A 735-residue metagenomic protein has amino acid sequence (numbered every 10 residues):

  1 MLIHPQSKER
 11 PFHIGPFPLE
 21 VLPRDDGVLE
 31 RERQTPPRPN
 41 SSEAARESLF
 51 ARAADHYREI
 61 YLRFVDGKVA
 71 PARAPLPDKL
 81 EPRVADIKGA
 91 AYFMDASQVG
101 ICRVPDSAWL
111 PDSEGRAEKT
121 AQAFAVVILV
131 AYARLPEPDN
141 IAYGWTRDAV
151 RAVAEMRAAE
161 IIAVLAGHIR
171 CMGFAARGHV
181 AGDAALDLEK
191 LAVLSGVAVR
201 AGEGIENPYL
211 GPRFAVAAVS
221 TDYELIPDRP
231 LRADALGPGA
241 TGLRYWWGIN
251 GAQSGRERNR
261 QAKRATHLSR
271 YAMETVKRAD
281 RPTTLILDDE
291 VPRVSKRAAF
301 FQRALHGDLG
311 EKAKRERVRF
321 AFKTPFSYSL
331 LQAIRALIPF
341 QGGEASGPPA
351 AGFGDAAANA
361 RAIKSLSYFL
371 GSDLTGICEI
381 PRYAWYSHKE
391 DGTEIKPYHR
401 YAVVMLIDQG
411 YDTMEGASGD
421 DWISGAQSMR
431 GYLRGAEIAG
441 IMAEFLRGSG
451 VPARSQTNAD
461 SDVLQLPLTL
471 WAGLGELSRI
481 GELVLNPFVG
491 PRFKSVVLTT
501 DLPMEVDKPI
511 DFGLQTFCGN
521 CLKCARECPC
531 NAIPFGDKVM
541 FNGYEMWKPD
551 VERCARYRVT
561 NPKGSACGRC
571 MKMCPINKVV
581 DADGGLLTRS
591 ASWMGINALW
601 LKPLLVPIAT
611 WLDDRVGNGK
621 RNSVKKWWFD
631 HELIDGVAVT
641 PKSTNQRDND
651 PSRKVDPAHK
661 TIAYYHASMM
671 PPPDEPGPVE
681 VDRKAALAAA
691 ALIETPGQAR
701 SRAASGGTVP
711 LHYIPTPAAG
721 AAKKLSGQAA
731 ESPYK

Functional and structural regions predicted by a protein language model:
M1-G144, L236-M414, G419-D421: Non-catalytic, usually N-terminal nucleic-acid engagement modules in DNA/RNA processing proteins
M1-P5, A233-A279, V539-K735: Flanking helices and flexible, charged tails adjoining ferredoxin-like Fe-S electron-transfer domains in multi-subunit
R10, G15-F17, V104, L110 (+6 more regions): Intrinsic-disorder/low-complexity coil detector
K79, R83, G144, E160-I161 (+9 more regions): Intrinsic-disorder/low-complexity, polar/charged segments
S97-G239, K364, D373-V579, G584-G595: Catalytic cores of enzyme domains
